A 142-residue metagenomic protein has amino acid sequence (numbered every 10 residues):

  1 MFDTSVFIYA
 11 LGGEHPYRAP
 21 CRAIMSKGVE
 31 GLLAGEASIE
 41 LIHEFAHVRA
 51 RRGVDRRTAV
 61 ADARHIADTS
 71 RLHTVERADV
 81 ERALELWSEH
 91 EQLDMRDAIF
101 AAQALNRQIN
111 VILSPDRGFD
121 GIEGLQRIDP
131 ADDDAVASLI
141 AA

Functional and structural regions predicted by a protein language model:
M1-A37, R51-T58, D134-A141: Short, well-structured N-terminal submotif of metal-dependent ribonuclease cores
V6, L41, D79, I99-F100 (+1 more regions): Alpha-helix capping/helix-boundary segments
L11, R49, E123-Q126: Short, flexible helix/strand-to-coil boundary loops that buttress conserved ligand/catalytic motifs in alpha/beta
R22, E44-R71: Active-site-proximal, substrate-binding regions of enzyme catalytic domains and RNA-binding/basic surfaces
E30-L32, T69, E89: Structured helix-beta-strand junction loops
R71-L113: Active-site neighborhoods of divalent-metal-dependent phosphate/nucleic-acid chemistry enzymes
A101-A102, N106-A142: Acidic, PIN/NYN-like endoribonuclease modules and their adjacent C-terminal/linker elements
